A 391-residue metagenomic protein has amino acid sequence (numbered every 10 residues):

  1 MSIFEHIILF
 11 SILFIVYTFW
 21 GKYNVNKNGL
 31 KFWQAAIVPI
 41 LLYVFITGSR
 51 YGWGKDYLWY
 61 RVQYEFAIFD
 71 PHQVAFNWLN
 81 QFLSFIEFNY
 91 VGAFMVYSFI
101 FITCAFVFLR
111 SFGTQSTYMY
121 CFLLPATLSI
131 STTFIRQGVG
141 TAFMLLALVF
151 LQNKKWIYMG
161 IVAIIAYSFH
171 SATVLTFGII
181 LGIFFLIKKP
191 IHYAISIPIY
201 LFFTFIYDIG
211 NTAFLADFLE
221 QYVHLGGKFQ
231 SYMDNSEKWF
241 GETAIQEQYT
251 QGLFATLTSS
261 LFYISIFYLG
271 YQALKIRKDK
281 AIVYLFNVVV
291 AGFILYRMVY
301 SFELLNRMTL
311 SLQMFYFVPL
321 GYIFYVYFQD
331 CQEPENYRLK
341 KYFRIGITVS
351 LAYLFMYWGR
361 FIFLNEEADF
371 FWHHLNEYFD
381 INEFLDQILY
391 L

Functional and structural regions predicted by a protein language model:
S2, G21-S98, Y357-L391: TM-lumen/periplasm interface segments of multi-pass membrane proteins, especially the first transmembrane helix
L30, F106-P125: Transmembrane-helix signature of polytopic, membrane-embedded enzymes that assemble or transfer cell-envelope glycans
W53, L58-V62, D70-N77, F184-N306 (+1 more regions): Alpha-helical transmembrane segments and terminal signal-anchor/GPI-anchor hydrophobic tails, characterized by long
T117-F134, G138-L145, A166, A172: Membrane-embedded helix bundles of polyisoprenyl
T127, F150, Y158-G182, F293: Membrane-interface alpha helices of multi-pass inner-membrane proteins
G138, M144-Y158: Membrane-interface transmembrane helices that cradle and orient dolichyl/undecaprenyl
N306-I323: Hydrophobic/aromatic-rich transmembrane helices and adjacent perimembrane loops
D330-M356: Signature aromatic-anchored transmembrane alpha helix within multi-pass, membrane-resident enzymes that catalyze glycan
